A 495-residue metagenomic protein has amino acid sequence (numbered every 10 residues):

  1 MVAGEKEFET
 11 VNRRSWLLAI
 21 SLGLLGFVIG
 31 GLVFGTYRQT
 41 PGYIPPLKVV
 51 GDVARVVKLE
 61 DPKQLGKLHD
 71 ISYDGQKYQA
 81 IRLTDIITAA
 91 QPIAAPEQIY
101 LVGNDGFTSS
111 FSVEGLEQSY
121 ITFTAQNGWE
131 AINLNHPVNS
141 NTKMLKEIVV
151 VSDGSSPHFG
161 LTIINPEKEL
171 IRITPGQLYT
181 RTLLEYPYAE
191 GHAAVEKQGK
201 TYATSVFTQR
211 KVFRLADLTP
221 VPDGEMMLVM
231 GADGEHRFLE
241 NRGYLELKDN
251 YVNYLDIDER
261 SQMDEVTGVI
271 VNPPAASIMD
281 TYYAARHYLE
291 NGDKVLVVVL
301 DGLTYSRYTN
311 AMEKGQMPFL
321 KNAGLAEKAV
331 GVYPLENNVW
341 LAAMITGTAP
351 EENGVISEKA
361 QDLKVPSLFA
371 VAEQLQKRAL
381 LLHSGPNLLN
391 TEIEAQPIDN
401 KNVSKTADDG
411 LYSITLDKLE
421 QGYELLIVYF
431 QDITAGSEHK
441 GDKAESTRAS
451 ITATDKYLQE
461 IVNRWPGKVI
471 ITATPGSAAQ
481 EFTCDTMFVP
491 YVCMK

Functional and structural regions predicted by a protein language model:
V2-A284, D293-K294, R307, G315: N-terminal intrinsically disordered, low-complexity segments enriched in P/E/S/T
L68-Q76, G199-T208, A284, T304-N310 (+5 more regions): Second-shell loop/turn segments in exported
G75-A80, P92, T204-V212, I278 (+9 more regions): Solvent-exposed, acidic/flexible segments
N104, A232, V298-L303, G331-Y333 (+4 more regions): Active-site-proximal beta-strand/loop segments in catalytic clefts of secreted hydrolases
L184-E196, G385, G422-H439: A structural motif
P274-N291, D408-Q421, L426, I433-A473 (+2 more regions): A long, amphipathic alpha-helix that forms part of the scaffold/cap immediately adjacent to metal-dependent active
G292-V295, Y305-Q421: Active-site-proximal alpha/beta segments of enzymes that process anionic O-linked groups
N337-T348, T483-K495: Substrate-binding rim/cap in mid-to-C-terminal beta-strand-loop elements of soluble/periplasmic
